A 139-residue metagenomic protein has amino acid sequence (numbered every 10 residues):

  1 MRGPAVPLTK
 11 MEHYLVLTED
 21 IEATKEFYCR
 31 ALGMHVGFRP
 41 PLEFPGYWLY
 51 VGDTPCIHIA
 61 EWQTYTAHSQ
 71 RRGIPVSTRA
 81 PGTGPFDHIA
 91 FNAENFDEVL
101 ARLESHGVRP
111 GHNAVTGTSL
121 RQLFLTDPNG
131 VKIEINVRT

Functional and structural regions predicted by a protein language model:
M1-A23, F86-F91: N-terminal beta-strand motif that seeds the catalytic metal site of vicinal oxygen chelate
M1-P7, F91, L100-T139: Vicinal oxygen chelate
L17-I57, E61-W62, S105: Core segments of cupin and vicinal oxygen chelate
F38-P41, D87, N113-V115: Short beta-strand
E43, P85, S119: Exposed loop/turn and edge beta-strand positions of beta-sandwich/beta-sheet ligand-binding modules
E61-T64, V137-T139: Acetyl-CoA-dependent GNAT
Q63-S77: Short, flexible, mixed-charge acidic loops at enzyme active sites
